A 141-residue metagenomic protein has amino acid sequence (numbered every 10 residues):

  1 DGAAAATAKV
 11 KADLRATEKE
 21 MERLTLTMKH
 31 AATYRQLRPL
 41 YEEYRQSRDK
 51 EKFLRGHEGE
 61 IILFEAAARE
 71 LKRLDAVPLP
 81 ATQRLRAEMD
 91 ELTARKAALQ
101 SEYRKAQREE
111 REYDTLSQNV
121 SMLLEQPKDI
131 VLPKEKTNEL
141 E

Functional and structural regions predicted by a protein language model:
D1-E141: Extended intrinsically disordered terminal tails
